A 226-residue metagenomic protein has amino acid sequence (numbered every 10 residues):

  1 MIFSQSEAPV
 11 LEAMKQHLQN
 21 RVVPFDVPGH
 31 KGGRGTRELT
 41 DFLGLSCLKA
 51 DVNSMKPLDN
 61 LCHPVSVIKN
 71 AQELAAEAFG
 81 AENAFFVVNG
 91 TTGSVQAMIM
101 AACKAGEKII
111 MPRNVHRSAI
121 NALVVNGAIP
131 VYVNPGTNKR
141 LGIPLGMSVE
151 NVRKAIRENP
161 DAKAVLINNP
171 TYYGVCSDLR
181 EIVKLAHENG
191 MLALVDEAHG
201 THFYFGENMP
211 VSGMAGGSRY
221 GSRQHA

Functional and structural regions predicted by a protein language model:
M1-I2, V52, K69, A76 (+3 more regions): Intrinsic structural disorder
M1-S66: N-terminal "arm"/small-domain region of PLP-dependent enzymes with the aminotransferase-like
F3, F25, F42, F79 (+2 more regions): Phenylalanine-focused residue identity feature
V10-K15, Q19, A81, T91-A226: Conserved PLP-enzyme active-site core in the AAT-like
N20, K31-G33, V67, F85 (+2 more regions): A generic structural micro-environment signature that highlights single residues at secondary-structure boundaries
L45-G93: Conserved N-terminal alpha-helix of the aminotransferase class I/II PLP-enzyme fold
